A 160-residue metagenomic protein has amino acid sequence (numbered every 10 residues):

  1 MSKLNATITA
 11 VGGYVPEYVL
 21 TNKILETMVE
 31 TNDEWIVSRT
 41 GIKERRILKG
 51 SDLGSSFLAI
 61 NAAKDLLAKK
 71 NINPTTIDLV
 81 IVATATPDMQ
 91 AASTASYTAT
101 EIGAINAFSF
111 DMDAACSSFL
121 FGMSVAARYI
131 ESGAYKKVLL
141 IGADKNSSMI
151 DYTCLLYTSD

Functional and structural regions predicted by a protein language model:
M1-D78, I102: Conserved "HGTGT" condensation-loop signature of ketosynthase/thiolase-family condensing enzymes that catalyze
G13, K145-S147: Short, glycine/acidic-enriched loop or turn micro-motifs at the edges of active sites
Y18-L20, A91-A92, M149-Y152: Short glycine-/acidic-enriched loop or helix-start segments at secondary-structure transitions that form or flank
T21-K23, W35, A95, V125 (+1 more regions): Surface-exposed beta-strand edges and their flanking turn/coil or helix-capping segments
V37-F57, A85-V138, N146: Conserved catalytic cysteine-centered active-site region of acyl-thioester-dependent Claisen-condensing enzymes
L79-A85: Short glycine-rich or small-residue beta-strand-to-loop segments that form or flank ligand, phosphate, metal/Fe-S
G142: Pyridoxal 5′-phosphate
Y157-D160: Conserved small/polar residues in nucleotide/adenosyl-binding loops
